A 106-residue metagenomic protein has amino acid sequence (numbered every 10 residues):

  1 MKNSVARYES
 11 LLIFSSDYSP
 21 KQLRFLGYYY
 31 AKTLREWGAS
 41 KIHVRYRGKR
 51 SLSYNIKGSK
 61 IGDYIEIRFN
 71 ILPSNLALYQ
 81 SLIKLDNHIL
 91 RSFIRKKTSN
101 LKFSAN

Functional and structural regions predicted by a protein language model:
K2-N106: Structured, basic alpha/beta domains of bacterial-type, RNA-associated proteins
